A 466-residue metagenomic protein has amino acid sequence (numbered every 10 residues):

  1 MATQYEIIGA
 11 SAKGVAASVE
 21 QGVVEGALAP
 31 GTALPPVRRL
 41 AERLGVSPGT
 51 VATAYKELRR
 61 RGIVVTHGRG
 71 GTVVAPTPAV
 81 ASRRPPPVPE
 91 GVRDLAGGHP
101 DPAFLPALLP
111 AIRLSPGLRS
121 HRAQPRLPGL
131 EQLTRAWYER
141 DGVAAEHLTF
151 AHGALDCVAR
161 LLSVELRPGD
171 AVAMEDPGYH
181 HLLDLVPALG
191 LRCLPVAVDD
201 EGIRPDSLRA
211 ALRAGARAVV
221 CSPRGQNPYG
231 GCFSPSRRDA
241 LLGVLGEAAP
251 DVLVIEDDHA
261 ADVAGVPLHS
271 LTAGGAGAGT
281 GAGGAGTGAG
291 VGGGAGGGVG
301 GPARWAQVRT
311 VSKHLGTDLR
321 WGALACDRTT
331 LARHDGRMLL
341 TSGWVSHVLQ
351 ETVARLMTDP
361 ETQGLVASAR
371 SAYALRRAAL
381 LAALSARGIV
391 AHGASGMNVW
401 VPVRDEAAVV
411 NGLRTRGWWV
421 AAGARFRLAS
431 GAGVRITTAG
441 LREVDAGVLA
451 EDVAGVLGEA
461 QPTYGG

Functional and structural regions predicted by a protein language model:
M1-R119, Q132, L339-S346, A354-M357 (+8 more regions): N-terminal basic, amphipathic alpha-helical segments
V64, A171, R192, D251-L253 (+2 more regions): Residue-level detector of anion-binding/catalytic polar loops
R119-A249, D262-G277: Conserved core of the PLP fold type I
L189-G190, G301-A303, R387, R416: Short, structured coil segments at secondary-structure junctions
L268-K313, A332-G336, V434: Conserved active-site segment immediately N-terminal to the catalytic lysine that forms the internal aldimine
W305-L384, I389-A391: PLP-dependent aminotransferase class I/II
R425-L428: AMP-binding (ANL) adenylation modules
